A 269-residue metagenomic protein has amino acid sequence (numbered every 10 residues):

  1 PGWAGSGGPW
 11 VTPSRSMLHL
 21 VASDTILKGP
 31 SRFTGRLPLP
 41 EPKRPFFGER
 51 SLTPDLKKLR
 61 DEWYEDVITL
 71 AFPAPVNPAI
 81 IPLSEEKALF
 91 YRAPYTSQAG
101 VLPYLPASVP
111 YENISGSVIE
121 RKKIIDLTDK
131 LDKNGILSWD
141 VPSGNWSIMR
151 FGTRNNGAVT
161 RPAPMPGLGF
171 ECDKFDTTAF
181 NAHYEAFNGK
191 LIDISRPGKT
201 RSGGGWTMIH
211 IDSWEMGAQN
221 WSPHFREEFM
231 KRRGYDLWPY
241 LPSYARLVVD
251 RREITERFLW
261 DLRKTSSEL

Functional and structural regions predicted by a protein language model:
P1-S222, R226-L269: Mature extracytoplasmic enzyme cores
